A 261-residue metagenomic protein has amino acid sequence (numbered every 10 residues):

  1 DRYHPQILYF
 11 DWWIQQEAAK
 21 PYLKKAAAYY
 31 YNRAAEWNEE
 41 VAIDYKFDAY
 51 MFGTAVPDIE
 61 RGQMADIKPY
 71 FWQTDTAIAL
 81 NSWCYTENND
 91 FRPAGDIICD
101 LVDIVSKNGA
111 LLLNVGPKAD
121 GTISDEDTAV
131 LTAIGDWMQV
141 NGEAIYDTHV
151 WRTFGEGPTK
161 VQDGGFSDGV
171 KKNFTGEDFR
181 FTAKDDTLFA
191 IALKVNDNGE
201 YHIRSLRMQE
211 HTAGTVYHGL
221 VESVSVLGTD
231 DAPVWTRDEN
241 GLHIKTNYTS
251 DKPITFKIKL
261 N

Functional and structural regions predicted by a protein language model:
D1-N261: Mature catalytic domains of secreted/periplasmic carbohydrate-active enzymes
